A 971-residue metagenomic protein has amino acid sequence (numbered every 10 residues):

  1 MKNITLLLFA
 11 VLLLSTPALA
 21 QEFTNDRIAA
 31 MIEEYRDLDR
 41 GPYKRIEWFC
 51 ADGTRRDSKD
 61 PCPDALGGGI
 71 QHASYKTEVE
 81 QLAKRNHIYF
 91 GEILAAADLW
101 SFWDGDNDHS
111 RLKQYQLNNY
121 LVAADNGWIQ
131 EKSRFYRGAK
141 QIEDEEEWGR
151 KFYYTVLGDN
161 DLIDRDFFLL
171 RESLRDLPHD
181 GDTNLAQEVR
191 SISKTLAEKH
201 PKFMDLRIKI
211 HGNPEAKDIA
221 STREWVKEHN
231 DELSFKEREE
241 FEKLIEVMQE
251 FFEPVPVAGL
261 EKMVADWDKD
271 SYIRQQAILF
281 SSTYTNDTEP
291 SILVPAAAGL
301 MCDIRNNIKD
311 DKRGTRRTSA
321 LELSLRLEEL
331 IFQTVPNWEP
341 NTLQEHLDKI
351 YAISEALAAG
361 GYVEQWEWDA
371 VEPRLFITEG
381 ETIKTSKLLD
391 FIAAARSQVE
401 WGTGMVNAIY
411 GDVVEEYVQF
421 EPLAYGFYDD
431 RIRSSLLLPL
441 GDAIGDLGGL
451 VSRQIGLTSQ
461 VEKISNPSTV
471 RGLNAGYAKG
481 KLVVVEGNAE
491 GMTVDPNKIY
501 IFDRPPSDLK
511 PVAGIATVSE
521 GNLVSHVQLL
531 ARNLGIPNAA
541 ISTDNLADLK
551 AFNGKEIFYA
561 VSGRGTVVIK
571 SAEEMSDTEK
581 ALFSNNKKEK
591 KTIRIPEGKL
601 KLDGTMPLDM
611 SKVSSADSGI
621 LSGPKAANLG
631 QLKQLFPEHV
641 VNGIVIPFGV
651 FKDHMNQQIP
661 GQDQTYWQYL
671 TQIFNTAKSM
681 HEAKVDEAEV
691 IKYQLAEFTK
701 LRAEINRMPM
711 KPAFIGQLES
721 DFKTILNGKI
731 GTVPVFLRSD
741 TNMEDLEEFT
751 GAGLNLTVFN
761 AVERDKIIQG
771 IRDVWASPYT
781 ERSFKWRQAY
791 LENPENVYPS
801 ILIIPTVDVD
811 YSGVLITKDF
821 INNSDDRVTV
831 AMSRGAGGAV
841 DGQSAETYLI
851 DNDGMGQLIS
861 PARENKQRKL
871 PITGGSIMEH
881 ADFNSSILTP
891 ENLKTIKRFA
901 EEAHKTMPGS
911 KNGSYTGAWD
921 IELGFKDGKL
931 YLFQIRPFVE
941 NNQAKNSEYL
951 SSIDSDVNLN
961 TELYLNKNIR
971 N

Functional and structural regions predicted by a protein language model:
M1-T5: Positively charged n-region of N-terminal signal peptides that target proteins for export
L7-S15: Bacterial N-terminal signal peptides
T16-A20: Sec/Tat signal peptide C-region and signal peptidase I cleavage site
Q21-L94: Mature, structured domains enriched in cysteine- and short glycine motifs
E22-L38, I46, Y477-S507, S584-P607: Short, composition-biased local secondary-structure segments
G68, P537, H639: Residue-level detector of anion-binding/catalytic polar loops
N86, A97, S101-L423, D544-L802 (+3 more regions): N-terminal beta-alpha lobe that positions the nucleotide/phosphoryl donor in ATP/NTP-coupled carboxylate activation
R431-K550, G554-A560, R564-V568, E573-E574 (+4 more regions): Conserved mixed alpha/beta core segments that line enzyme active sites in large multi-domain catalysts
